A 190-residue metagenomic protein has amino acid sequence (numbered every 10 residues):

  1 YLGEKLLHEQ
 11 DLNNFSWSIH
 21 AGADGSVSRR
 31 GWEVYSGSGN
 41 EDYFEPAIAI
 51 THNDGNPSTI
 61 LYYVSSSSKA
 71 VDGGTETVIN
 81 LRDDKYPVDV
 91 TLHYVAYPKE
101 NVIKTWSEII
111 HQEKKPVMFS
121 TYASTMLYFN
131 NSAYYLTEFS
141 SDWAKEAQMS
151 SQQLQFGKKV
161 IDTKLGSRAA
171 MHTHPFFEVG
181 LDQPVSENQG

Functional and structural regions predicted by a protein language model:
Y1-G190: Polysaccharide-binding surfaces and accessory modules of carbohydrate-active proteins
